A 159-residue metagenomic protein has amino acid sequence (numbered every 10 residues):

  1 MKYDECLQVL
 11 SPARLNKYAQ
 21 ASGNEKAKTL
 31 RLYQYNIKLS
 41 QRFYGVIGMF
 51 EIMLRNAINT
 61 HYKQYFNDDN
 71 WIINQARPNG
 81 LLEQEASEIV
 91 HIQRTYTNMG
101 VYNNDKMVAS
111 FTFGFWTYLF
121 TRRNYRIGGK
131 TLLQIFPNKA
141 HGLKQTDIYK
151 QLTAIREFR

Functional and structural regions predicted by a protein language model:
M1-F158: Amphipathic alpha-helical interface elements
